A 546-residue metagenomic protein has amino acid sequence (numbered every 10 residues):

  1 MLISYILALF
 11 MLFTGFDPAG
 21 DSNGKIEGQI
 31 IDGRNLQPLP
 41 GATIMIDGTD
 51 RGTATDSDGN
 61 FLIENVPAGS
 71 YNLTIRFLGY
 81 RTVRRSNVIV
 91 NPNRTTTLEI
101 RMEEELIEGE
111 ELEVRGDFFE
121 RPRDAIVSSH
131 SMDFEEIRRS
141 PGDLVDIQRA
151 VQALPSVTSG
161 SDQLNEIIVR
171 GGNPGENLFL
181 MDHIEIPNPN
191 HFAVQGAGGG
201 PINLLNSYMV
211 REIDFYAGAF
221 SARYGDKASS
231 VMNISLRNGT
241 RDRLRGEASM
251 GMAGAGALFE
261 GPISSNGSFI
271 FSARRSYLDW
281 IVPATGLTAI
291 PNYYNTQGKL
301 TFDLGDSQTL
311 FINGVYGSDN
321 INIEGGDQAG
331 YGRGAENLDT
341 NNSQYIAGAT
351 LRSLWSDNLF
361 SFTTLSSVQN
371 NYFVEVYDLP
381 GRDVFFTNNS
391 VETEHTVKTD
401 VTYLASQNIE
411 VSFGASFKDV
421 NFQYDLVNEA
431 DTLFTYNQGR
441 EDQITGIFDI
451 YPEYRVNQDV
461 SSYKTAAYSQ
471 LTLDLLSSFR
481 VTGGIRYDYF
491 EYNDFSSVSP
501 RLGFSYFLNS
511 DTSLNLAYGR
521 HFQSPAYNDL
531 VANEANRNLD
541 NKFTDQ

Functional and structural regions predicted by a protein language model:
F13-E111, R115: Periplasm-facing N-terminal accessory domains of Gram-negative outer-membrane beta-barrel systems
R81, V88-T97, E111, R115-F220 (+2 more regions): Periplasmic N-terminal accessory/gating domains of Gram-negative outer-membrane beta-barrel systems
N190, G196, S318-N320, G326-A329 (+3 more regions): Surface-exposed extracellular loop regions of Gram-negative outer-membrane beta-barrel proteins, predominantly
G199-N203, R211-S221, S230-G261, F269-R275 (+1 more regions): Short strand-turn segments of transmembrane beta-barrel domains in outer membranes, especially the first one or two
A219, L236, M252-G254, R275-D279 (+6 more regions): Transmembrane beta-strands of outer-membrane beta-barrel pores
K227, N266-Y277, G317-S318, F360-H395 (+2 more regions): Surface-exposed extracellular loop regions of Gram-negative outer-membrane beta-barrel proteins
R243-R245, I281-T288, A329-L338, I346-T350 (+6 more regions): Extracellular loop and loop/strand-boundary signature of outer-membrane beta-barrel proteins
G251-R275, L287-I321, D339-S367, A405-I409: Transmembrane beta-barrel wall of Gram-negative outer-membrane proteins
